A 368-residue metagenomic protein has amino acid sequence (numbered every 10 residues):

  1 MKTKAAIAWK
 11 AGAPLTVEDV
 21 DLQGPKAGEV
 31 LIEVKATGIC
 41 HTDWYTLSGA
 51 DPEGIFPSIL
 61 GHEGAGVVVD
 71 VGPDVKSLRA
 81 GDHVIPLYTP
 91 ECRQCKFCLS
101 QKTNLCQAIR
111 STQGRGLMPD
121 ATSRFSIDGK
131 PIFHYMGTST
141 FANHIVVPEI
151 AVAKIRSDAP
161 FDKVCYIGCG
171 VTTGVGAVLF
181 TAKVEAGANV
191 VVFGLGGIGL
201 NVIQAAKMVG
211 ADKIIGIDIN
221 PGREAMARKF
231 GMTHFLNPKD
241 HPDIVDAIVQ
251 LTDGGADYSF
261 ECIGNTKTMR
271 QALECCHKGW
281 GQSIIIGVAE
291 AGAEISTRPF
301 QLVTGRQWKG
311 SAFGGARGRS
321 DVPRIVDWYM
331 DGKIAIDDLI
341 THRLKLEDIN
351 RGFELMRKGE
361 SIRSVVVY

Functional and structural regions predicted by a protein language model:
M1, P242, A247-Q250, G254 (+2 more regions): C-terminal hydrophobic helical "lid"/dimerization subdomain of Rossmann-like NAD(P)H-dependent oxidoreductases
Q23-T37, A50-L99, N104, T112 (+1 more regions): Glycine-rich beta-strand-centered segment in the early N-terminal region that forms part of a ligand/cofactor-binding
Q94-F193, I334: NAD(P)H dinucleotide-binding glycine-rich loop of Rossmann-like/cofactor-binding domains, especially the beta1-alpha1
V192-L195, Q204-Q271: Adenosine-nucleotide cofactor-binding segment
L195-G196, V288: Glycine-rich Rossmann-fold phosphate-binding loop(s) that bind the pyrophosphate of adenine dinucleotide cofactors
G199-L200: N-terminal Rossmann-fold NAD(P) dinucleotide-binding loop
A211, R228, I263-K333, S361 (+1 more regions): Glycine-rich phosphate-binding loop and adjacent beta-alpha segment of Rossmann(oid) nucleotide-cofactor-binding
